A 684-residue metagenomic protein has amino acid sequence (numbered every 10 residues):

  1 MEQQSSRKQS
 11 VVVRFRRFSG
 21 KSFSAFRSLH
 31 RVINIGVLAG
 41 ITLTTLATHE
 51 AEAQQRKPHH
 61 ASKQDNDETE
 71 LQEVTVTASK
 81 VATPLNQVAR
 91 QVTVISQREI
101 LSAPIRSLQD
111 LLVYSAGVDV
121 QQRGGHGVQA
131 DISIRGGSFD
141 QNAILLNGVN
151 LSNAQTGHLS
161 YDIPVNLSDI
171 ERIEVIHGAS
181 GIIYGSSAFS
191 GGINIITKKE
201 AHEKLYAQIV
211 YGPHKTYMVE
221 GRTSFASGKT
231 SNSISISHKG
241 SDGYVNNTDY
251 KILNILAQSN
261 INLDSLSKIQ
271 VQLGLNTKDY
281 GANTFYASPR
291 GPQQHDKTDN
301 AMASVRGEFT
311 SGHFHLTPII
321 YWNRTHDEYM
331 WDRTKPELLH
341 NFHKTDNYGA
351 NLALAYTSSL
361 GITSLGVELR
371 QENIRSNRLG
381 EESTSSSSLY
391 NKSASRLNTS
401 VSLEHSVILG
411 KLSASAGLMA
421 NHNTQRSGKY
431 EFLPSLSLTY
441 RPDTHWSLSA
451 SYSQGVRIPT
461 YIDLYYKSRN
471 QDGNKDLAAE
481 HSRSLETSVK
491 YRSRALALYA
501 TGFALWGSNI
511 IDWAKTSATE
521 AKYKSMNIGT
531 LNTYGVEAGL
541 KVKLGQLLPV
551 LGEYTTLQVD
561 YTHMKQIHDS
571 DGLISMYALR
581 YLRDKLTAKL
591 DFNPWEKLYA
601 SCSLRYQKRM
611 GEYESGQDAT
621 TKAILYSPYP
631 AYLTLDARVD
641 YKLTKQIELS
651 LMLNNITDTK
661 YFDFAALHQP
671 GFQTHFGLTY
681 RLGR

Functional and structural regions predicted by a protein language model:
Q109, V113-V149: Extracytoplasmic beta-strand/coil segments of soluble accessory domains associated with Gram-negative outer-membrane
D131, N150-H177, I196-K198: Short acidic/polar hinge/loop motifs at secondary-structure boundaries that mediate gating or recognition
S180, G192, T197-F225, S235-I236 (+1 more regions): Short strand-turn segments of transmembrane beta-barrel domains in outer membranes, especially the first one or two
Y184, K199-K204, G228-K229, S265-K268 (+9 more regions): Short loop/turn motifs that connect adjacent beta-strands in outer-membrane beta-barrel proteins
S241-T248, L266-N347: Flexible loop and strand-edge segments within Gram-negative outer membrane beta-barrel domains
A287-T310, H343-T345, R441, S447 (+4 more regions): Outer-membrane beta-barrel signature, preferentially recognizing the C-terminal barrel domain of Gram-negative
L360, E368, L389-G507, G545 (+4 more regions): Structural signature of Gram-negative outer-membrane beta-barrels, strongest in the C-terminal barrel of TonB-dependent
I408-S413, A504-W506, N527-S615, T657: Gram-negative outer-membrane beta-barrel transporters
